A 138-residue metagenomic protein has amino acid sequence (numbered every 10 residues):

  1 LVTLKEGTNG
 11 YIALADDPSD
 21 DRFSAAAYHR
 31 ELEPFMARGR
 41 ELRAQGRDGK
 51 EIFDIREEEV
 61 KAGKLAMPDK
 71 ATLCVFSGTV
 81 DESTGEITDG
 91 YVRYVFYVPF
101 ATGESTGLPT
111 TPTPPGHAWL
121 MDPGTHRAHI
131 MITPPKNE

Functional and structural regions predicted by a protein language model:
L1-E138: Primary mode marks residue(s) on the alpha4-beta5-alpha5 output face of response regulator receiver
